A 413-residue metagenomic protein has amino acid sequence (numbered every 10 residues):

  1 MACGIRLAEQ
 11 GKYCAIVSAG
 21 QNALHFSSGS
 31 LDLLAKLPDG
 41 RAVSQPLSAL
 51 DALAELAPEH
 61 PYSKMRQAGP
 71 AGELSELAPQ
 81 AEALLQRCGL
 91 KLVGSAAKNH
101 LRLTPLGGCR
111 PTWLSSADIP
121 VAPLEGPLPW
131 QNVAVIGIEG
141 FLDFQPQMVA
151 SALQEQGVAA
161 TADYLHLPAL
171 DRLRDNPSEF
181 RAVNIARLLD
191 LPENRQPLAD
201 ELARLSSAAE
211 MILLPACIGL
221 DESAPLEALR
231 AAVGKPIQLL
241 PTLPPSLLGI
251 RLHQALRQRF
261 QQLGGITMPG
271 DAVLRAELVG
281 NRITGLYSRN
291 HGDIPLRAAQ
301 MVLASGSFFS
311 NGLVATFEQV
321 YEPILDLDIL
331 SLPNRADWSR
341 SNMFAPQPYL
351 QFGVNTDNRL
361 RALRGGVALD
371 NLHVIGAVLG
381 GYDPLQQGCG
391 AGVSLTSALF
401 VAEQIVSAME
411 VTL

Functional and structural regions predicted by a protein language model:
M1-I16, A398-A402: N-terminal Rossmann-like FAD-binding beta1-loop-alpha1 element of flavoenzymes
I5, N311-E318, D370, A377-L413: A conserved FAD-binding loop/helix module that cradles the flavin
A15-V17, V273, P295-S307, L372 (+1 more regions): Short hydrophobic core segments
A19-P58, L167-R187, G392: Conserved N-terminal glycine-rich FAD pyrophosphate-binding loop of Rossmann-like flavoproteins
G20, P245-L248, N290-D293, A298-Q300 (+2 more regions): Glycine-/small-residue-rich beta->alpha transition segments that form the dinucleotide
F144-Q156, A186-I212, C217-A276, G292: Helical element adjacent to the flavin cofactor pocket in flavoenzyme catalytic cores
L252, G292-D293, I329-N334, W338-D383: FAD-binding beta-loop-beta segment adjacent to the flavin cofactor pocket
R257, L274-P295, M301: Conserved beta-strand-loop-beta-strand element in the redox core of flavoprotein oxidoreductases
